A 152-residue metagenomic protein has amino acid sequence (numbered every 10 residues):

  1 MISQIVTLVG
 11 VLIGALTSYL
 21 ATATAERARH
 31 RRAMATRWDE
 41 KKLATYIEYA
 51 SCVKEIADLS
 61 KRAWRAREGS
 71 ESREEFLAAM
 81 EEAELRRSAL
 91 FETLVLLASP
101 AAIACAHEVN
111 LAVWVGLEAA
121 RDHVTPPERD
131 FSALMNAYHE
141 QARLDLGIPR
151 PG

Functional and structural regions predicted by a protein language model:
M1-G10: Feature marks short, highly hydrophobic, charge-poor N-terminal signal-anchor/signal peptide-like helices that anchor
V9, I13-G152: Conserved non-transmembrane functional hotspots
